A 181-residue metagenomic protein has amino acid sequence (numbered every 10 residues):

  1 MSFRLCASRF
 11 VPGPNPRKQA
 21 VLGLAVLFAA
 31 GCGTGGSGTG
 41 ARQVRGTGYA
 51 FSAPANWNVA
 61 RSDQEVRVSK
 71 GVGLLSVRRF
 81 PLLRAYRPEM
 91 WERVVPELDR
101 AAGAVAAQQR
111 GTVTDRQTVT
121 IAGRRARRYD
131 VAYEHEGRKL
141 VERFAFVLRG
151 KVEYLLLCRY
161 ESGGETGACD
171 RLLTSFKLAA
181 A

Functional and structural regions predicted by a protein language model:
F3-V21: Bacterial N-terminal signal peptides that target proteins for export
V21-L27: Sec-dependent N-terminal signal peptides
A25, G48-S52, R84: Intrinsically disordered, low-complexity regions enriched in Ser/Pro/Gly/Gln/His and often acidic
A29-G31: C-terminal motif of bacterial Sec signal peptides marking the signal peptidase cleavage site
G33-G35: Bacterial signal peptide processing site
S37-S62: N-terminal "mature-domain start" segment
A55-W57, L155-A181: Surface-exposed amphipathic alpha-helical segments
A60-L155, Y160-G164: Conserved polar/disulfide-associated segments of primarily extracytoplasmic proteins
